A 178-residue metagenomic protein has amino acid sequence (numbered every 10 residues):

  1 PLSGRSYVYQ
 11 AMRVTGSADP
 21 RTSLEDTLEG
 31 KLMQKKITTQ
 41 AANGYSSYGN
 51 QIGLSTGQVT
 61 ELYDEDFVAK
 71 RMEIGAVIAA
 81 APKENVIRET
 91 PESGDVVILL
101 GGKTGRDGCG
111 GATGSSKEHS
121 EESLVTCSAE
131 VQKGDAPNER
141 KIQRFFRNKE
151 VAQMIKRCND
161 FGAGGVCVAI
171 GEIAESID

Functional and structural regions predicted by a protein language model:
P1-D178: Glycine/proline-enriched, intrinsically flexible loops and inter-domain linkers
